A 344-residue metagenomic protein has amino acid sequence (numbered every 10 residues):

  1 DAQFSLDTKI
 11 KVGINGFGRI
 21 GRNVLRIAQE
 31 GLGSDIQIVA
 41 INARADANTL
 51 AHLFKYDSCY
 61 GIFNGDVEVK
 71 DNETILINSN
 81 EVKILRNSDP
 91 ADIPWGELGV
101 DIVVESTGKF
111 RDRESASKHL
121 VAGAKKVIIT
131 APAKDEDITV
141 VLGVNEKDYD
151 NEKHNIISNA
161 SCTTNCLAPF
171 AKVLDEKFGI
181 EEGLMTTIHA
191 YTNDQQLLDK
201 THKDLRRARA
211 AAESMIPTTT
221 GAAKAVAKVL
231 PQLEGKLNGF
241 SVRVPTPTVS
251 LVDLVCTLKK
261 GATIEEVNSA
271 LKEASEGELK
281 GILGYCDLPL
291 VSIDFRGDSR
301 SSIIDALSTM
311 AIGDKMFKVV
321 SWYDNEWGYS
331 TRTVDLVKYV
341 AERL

Functional and structural regions predicted by a protein language model:
D1-A208, A311, T333-D335, R343: N-terminal Rossmann-like NAD(P) cofactor-binding subdomain of oxidoreductases, focused on the glycine-rich
A2-T8, G239, L251, V255-L344: C-terminal active-site/capping subdomain that shapes the small-molecule cofactor and substrate pocket of enzyme
L25, S117, A168-D175, T186 (+7 more regions): Predominant activation on well-ordered alpha-helical scaffold segments within soluble catalytic domains
I75, V140-L142, I156, L198 (+5 more regions): Short clusters of hydrophobic/aromatic residues that line enzyme substrate/ligand-binding pockets
E136-D137, T192-Q195, T248, A262 (+1 more regions): Flexible loop/turn segments at secondary-structure boundaries
I138, E213, V252: Small-molecule pocket liners
A160-S161, M215-P217, Y323: Hydrophobic alpha-helical scaffolding
G179-S241, P247, C256: Catalytic core of tubulin tyrosine ligase-like
